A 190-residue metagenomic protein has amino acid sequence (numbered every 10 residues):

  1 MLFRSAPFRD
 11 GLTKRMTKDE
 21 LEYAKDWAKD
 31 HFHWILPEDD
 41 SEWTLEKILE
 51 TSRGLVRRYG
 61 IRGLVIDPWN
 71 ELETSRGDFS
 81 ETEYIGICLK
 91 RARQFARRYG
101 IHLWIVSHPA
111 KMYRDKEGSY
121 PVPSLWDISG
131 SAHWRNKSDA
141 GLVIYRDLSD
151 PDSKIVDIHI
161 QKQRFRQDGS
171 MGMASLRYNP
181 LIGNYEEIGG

Functional and structural regions predicted by a protein language model:
M1-G60, T74, M173-S175: Cytosolic-facing regulatory segments adjacent to core modules
F8, L125-I128, Y185: Short clusters of hydrophobic/aromatic residues that line enzyme substrate/ligand-binding pockets
L12, R76, S129-A132, P180-I182 (+1 more regions): Solvent-exposed, flexible loop/coil residues
P37-H159, F165: P-loop NTPase motor core
S149-G190: P-loop/Walker A phosphate-binding loop and immediately adjacent motor/lid segment at beta-alpha junctions
